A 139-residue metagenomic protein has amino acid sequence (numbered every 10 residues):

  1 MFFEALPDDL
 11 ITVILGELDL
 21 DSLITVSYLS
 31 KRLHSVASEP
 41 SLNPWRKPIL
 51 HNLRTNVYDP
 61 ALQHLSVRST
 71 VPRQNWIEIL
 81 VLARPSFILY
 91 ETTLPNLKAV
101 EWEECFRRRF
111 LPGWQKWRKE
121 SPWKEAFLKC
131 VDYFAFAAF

Functional and structural regions predicted by a protein language model:
M1-E125: Skp1-binding F-box subdomain of Cullin-RING ligase substrate receptors
L128-F139: Extended acidic/polar alpha-helical scaffold segments
